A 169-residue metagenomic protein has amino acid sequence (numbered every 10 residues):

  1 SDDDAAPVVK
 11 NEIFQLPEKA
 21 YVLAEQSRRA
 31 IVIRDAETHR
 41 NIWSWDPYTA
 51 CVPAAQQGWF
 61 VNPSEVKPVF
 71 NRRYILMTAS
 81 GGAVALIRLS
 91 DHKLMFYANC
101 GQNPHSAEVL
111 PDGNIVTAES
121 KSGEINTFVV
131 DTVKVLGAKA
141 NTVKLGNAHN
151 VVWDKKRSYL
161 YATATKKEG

Functional and structural regions predicted by a protein language model:
V8-I13, A55-K67, G101-L110, L145-V152: Repeated scaffold domains used in trafficking and secretory/extracellular systems, primarily beta-propellers
V9-H39: An edge-strand/N-cap motif at the start of beta-rich repeat modules
P17-A20, N71-Y74, D112-N114, K156-S158: Short coil/turn segments that connect the beta-strands within blades of beta-propeller domains
V22-S27, D35, V69, L76-G81 (+2 more regions): Conserved beta-strand positions in repeat-built beta-propeller and related beta-rich domains
A30-I31, A83-A85, G123-I125, E168: Structural signal for beta-propeller blades
R34, I87, F128-V130, W153 (+1 more regions): Hydrophobic/aromatic beta-strand positions that recur at structurally equivalent sites within the blades
T38-S44, D91-M95, V133-A140: Beta-strand initiation motifs
N41-V61, V133: Surface-exposed loop and turn segments in beta-propeller and other repeat-based domains that flank or scaffold
